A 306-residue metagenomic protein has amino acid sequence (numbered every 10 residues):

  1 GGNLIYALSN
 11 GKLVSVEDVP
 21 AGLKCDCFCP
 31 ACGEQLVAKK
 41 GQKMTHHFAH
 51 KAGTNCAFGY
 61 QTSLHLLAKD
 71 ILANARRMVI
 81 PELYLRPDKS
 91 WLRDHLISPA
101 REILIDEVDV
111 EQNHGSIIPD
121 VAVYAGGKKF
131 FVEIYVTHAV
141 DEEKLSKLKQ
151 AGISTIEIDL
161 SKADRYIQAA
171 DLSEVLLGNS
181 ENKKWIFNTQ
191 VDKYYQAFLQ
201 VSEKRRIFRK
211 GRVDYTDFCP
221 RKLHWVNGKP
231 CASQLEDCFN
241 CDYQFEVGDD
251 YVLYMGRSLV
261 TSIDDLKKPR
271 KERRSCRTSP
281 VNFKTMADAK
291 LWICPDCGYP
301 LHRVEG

Functional and structural regions predicted by a protein language model:
G1-A75: N-terminal cysteine/histidine-rich coordination modules
K12, E34, G115-I117, G126-K128 (+1 more regions): Short acidic/polar mixed-charge low-complexity motifs
K12, S154-I156, L160-G306: Non-catalytic C-terminal interaction segments of nucleic acid-processing enzymes
E17-V19, I80-Y135: Active-site metal-binding core of divalent-cation-utilizing nuclease and nuclease-like domains
K24, S116-I118, E236: Short beta-strand-initiation
K39-M44, Q112-H114, E246-D250, M286-D288: Short, ordered beta-strand-loop transition motifs
V136-K162: Mg2+/Mn2+-dependent nuclease catalytic core
